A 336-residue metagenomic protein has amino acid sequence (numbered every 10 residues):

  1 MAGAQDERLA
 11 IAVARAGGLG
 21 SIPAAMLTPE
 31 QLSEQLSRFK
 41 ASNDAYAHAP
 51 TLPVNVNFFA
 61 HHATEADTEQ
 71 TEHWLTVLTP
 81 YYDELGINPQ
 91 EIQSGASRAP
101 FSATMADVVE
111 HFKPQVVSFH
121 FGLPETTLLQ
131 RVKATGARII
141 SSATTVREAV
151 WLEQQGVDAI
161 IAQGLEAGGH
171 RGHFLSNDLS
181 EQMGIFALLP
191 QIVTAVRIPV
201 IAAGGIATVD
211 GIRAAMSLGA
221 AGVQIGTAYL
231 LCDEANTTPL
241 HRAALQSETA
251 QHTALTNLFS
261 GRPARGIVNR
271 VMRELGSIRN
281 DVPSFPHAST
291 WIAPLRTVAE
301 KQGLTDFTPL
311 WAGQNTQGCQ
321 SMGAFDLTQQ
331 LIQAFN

Functional and structural regions predicted by a protein language model:
M1-A195, L331: Active-site entrance/lid segments in N-terminal catalytic domains of soluble metabolic enzymes
T79-Y81, H170-L175, L179-I201, I206-N336: Conserved active-site-proximal phosphate/metal-binding subdomains
